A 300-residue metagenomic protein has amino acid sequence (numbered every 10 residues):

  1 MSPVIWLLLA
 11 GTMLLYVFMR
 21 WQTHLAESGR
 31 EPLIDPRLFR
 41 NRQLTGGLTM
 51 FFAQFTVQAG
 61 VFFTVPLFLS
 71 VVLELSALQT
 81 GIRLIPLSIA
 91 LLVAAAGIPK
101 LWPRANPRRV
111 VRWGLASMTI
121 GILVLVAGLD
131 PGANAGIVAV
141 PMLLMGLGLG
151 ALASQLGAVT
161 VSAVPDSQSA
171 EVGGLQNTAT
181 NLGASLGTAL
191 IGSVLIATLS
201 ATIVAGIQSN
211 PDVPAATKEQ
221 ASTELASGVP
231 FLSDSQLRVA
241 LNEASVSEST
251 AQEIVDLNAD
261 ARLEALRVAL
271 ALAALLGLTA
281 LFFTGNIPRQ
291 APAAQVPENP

Functional and structural regions predicted by a protein language model:
M1, Q22-H24, L38, Q43 (+3 more regions): Transmembrane-helix exit segments and adjacent C-terminal regions of multi-pass membrane proteins
M1-V4, V65-R83, V124-V138, T198-P211 (+2 more regions): Membrane interfacial helix motifs at helix-loop boundaries and amphipathic/re-entrant anchors
P3-W6, E27-E171, G187: Transmembrane core module of solute transporters
L8-R20: Hydrophobic core of alpha-helical transmembrane segments in multi-pass integral membrane proteins
T12-L15, L92, T119-I120, V126 (+1 more regions): Small-residue-rich packing faces within the transmembrane alpha-helices of Major Facilitator Superfamily
M19, T23-S28, K100-R104, D130-N134 (+2 more regions): Transmembrane helix-loop junctions in multipass membrane proteins, especially transporters and channels
F51-Q58, N177-A184, E264: Membrane-embedded alpha-helical bundles that form the substrate/pore pathway in multi-pass transport systems
V61, L67, V138-A226, G285: Small-residue-rich alpha-helical segments with characteristic i,i+4
